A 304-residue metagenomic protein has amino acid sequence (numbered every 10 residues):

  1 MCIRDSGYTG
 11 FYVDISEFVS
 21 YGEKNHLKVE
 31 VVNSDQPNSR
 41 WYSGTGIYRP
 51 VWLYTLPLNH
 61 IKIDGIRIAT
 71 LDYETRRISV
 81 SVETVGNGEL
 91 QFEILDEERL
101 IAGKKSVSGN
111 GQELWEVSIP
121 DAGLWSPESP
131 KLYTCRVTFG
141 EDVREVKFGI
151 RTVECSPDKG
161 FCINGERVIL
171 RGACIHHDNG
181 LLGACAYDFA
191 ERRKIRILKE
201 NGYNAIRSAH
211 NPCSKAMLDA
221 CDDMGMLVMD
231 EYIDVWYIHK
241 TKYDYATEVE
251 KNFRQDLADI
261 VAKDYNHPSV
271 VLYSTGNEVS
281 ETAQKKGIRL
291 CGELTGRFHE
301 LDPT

Functional and structural regions predicted by a protein language model:
M1-C2, E248: Active-site loops and adjacent core secondary-structure elements that bind or stabilize anionic groups
R4-K215, D219-G225, D256, A262 (+3 more regions): Secreted/periplasmic carbohydrate-active enzymes, especially glycoside hydrolases
R171, I233-Q255: Active-site-adjacent "subsite" loops/lids of carbohydrate-active enzymes
H176-G180, H239-Y243, G276: A short, mixed-charge helix-start or loop-turn motif at secondary-structure junctions
P212-S214, D234-Y237, N277-E281: Solvent-exposed loop/turn segments at secondary-structure junctions within structured extracellular/periplasmic domains
V228-D230: Hydrophobic residues in well-ordered beta-strands that form the structural core
K242-V249, G276-R297: Active-site cleft segment of glycoside hydrolase catalytic domains centered on the general acid/base Glu
